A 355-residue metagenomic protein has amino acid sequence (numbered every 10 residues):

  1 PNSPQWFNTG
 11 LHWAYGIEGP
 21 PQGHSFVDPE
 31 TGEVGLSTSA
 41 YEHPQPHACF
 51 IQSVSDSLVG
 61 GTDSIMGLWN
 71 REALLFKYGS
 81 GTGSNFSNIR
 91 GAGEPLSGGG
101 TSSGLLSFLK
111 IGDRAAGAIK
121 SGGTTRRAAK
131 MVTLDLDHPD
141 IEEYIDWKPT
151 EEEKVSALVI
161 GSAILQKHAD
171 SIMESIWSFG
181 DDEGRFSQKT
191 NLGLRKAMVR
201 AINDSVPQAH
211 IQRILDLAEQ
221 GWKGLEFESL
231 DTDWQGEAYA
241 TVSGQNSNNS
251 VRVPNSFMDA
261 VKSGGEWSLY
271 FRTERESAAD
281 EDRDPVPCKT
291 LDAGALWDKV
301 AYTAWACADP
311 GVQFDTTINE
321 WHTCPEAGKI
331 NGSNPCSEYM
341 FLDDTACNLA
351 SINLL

Functional and structural regions predicted by a protein language model:
P1-L355: Extended catalytic cores of very large enzyme megasubunits
